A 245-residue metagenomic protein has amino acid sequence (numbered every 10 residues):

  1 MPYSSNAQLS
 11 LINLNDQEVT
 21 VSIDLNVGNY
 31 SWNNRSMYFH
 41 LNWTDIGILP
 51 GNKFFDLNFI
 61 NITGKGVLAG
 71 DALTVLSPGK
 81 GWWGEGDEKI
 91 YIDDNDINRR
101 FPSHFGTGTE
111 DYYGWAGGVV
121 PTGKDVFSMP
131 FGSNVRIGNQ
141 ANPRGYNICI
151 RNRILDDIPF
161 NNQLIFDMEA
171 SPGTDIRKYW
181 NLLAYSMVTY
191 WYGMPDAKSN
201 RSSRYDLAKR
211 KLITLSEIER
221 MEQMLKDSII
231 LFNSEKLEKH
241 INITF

Functional and structural regions predicted by a protein language model:
M1-T244: Beta-strand-centric surfaces of beta-sandwich/beta-rich domains
